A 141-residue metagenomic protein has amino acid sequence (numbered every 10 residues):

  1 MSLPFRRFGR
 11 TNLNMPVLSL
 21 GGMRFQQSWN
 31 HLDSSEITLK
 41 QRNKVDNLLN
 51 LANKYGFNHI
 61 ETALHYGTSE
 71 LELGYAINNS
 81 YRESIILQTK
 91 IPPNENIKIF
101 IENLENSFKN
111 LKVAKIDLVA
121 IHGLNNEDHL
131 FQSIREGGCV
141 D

Functional and structural regions predicted by a protein language model:
M1-S84: N-terminal binding-site loop/beta-alpha segment at the start of enzyme catalytic domains that lines or forms
M23-F25, A63-H65, K90-N94, I121-L124: Active-site beta-loop-alpha junctions enriched in small/polar residues
D33-I37, E95-D141: Glycine/proline-rich, positively charged, aromatic-decorated active-site loop/lid region on the catalytic face
